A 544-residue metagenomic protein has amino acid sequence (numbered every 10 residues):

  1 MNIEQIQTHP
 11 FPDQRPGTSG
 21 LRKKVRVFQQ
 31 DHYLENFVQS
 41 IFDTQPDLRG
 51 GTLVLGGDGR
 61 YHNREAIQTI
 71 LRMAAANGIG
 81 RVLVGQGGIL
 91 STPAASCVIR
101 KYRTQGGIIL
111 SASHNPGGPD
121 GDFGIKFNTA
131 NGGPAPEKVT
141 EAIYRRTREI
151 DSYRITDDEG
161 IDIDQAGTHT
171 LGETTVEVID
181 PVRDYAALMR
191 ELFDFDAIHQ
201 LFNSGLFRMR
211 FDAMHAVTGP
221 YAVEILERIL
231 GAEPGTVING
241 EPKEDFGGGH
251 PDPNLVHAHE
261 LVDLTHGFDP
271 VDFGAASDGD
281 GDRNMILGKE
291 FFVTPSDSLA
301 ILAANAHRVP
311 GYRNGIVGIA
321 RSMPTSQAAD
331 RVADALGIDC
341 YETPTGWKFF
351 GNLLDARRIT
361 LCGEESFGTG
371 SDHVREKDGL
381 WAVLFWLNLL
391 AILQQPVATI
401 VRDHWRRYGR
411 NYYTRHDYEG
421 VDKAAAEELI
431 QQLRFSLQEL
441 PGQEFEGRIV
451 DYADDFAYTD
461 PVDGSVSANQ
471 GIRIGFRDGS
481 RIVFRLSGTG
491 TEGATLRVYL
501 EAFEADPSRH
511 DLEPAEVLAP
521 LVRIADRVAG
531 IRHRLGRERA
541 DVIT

Functional and structural regions predicted by a protein language model:
M1-N36: Positively charged, low-complexity intrinsically disordered leader regions
N2-F11, H32, P119-G267: Gly/Ser/Thr-enriched, mixed-charge loops and adjacent short helices that form phosphate/oxyanion-binding elements
S19, L55, A95, I108 (+12 more regions): Buried hydrophobic positions in well-ordered alpha/beta secondary-structure cores of metabolic enzymes
F37-L53, F195-S204: Glycine-rich phosphate/diphosphate-binding loops that line cofactor/substrate pockets in enzymes
D43, V54-G121, E224-I286: N-terminal small/polar loop signature for handling phosphorylated ligands or for N-terminal nucleophile
G50-D58, R208-F211, V317-M323: Short glycine-rich phosphate-binding loop at a beta-alpha junction
G87, K138-V182, K289-E365, T369-G370: Proline/glycine-rich low-complexity loops and linkers
V271-F273, S277, I286-K289, G311-A502 (+1 more regions): Phosphate-binding and adjacent anionic-ligand microenvironments
